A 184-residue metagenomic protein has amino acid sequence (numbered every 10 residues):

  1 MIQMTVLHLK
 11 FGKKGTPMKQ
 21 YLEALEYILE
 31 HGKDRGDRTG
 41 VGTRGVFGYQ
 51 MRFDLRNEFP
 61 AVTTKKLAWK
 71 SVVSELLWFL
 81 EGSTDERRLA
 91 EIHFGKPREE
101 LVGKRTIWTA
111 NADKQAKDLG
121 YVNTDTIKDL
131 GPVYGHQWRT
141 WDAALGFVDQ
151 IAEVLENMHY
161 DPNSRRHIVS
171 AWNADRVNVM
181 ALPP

Functional and structural regions predicted by a protein language model:
M1-M4: Methionine residue identity
G15-P184: Terminal, non-catalytic protein-protein interaction segments that mediate quaternary/complex assembly
